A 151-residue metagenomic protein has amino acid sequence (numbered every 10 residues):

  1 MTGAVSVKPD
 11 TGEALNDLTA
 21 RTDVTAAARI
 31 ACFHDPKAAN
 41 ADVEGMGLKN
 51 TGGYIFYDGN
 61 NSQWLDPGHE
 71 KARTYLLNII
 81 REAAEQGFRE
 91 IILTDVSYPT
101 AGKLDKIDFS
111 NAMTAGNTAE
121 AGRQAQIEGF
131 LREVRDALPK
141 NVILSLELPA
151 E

Functional and structural regions predicted by a protein language model:
M1-P9, I107: Aromatic-lined carbohydrate-binding/catalytic grooves of carbohydrate-active enzymes
S6-E13, Q63-T74, A121-E128: Soluble non-cytosolic domains of exported or imported proteins
G12-T19, I80-R81, Q124-R135: Generic structural signal for well-ordered alpha-helices, preferentially at hydrophobic/aromatic core positions
A20-V24, R81-R89, R135-P139: Sec-exported extracytoplasmic/periplasmic mature domains
T25-D35, I92-D95, T118-E151: Aromatic-lined carbohydrate-recognition surfaces of secreted/lumenal glycan-active proteins
F33-R81: Active-site-adjacent "subsite" loops/lids of carbohydrate-active enzymes
P36, D42, R89-Q124: Active-site-proximal loop/short-helix segments that contain or immediately flank catalytic acid/base residue(s)
D66-D105: Active-site groove signature of glycoside hydrolases
